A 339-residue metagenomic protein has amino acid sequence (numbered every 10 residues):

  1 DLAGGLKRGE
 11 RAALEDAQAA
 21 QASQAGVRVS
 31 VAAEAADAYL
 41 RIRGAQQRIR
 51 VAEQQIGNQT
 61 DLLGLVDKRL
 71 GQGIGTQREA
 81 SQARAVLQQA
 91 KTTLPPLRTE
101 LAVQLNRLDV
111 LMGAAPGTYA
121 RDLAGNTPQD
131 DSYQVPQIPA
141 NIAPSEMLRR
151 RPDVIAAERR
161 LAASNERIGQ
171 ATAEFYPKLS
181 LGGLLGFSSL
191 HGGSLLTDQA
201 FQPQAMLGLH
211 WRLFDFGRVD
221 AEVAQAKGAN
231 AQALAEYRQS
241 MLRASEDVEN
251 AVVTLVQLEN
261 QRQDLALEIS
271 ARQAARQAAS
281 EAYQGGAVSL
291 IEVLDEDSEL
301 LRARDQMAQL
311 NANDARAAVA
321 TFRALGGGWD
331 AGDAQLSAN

Functional and structural regions predicted by a protein language model:
D1-V27, I138-S240, D247, A251-T254: Small/polar-residue-enriched beta-strand and adjacent coil segments characteristic of outer-membrane beta-barrel
A22-A143, T254, L258, A278-E281 (+2 more regions): Periplasmic alpha-helical coiled-coil/stalk elements that build and connect Gram-negative outer-membrane
D37, Q82, Q202-Q204, N250 (+1 more regions): Transmembrane beta-barrel architecture of outer-membrane proteins
T76, A244-A251, G286-L290: Alpha-helical heptad-repeat coiled-coil segments that mediate oligomerization/polymerization in large
L108, A115-Y119, V135, Q306-N339: Acidic, low-complexity, intrinsically disordered peripheral segments
V248-R262, D295-S298: A short beta-alpha structural unit
E259-Y283: C-terminal hydrophobic structural anchor segments that stabilize assembly/packing rather than catalytic chemistry
A275-D314: C-terminal structured "cap/appendage" subdomains that terminate the fold
